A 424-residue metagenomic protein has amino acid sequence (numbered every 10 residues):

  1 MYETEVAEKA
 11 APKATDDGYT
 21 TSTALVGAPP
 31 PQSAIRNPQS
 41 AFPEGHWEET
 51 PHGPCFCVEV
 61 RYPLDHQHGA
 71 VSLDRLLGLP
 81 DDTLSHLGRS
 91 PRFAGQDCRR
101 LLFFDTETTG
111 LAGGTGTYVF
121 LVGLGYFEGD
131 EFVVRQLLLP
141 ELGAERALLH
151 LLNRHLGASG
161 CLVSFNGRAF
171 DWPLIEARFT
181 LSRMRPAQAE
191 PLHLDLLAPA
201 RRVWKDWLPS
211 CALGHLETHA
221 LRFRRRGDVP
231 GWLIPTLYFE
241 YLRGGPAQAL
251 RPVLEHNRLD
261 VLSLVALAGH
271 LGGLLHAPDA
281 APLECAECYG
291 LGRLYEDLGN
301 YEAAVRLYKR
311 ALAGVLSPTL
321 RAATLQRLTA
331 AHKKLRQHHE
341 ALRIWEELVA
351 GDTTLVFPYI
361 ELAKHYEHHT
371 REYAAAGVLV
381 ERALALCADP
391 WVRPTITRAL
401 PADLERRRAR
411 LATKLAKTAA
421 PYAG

Functional and structural regions predicted by a protein language model:
M1-D97: N-terminal accessory regions of nucleic-acid-interacting proteins
F132-F223: Conserved DEDDh/DEDDy metal-dependent 3′-5′ exonuclease domain
L208, L213-P282: Acidic, Mg2+-coordinating catalytic module of metal-dependent nucleases/exonucleases that use a two-metal-ion mechanism
L291, R327-L328, L362, A376 (+1 more regions): Structural register within alpha-helical repeat arrays
Y295, H332, Y366-E367, A412: Residue at a conserved register position within TPR or TPR-like alpha-solenoid repeats
L298, L335, H369-T370, L415: Structural motif corresponding to the intra-repeat A-B loop/turn of tetratricopeptide repeats
